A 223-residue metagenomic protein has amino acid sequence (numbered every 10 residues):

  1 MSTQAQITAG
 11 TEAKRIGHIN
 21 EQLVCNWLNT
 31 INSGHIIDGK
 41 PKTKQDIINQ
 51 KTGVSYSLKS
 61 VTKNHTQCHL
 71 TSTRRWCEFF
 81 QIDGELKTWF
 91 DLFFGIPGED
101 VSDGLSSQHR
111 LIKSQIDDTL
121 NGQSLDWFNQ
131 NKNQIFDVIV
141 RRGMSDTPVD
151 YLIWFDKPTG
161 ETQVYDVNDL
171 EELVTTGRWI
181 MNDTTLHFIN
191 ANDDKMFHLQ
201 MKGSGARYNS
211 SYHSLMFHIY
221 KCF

Functional and structural regions predicted by a protein language model:
M1-Q45, N49-K51, L58-F223: Nucleic-acid endonuclease domains
